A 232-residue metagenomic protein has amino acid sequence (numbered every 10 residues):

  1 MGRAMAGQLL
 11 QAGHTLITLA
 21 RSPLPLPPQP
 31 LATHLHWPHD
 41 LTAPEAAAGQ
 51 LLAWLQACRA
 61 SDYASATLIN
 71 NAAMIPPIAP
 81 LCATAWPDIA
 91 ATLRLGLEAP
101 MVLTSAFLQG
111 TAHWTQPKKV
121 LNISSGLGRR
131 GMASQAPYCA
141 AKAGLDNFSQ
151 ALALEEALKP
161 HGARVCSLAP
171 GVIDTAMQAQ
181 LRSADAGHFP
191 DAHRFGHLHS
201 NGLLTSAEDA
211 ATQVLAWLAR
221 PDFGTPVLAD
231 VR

Functional and structural regions predicted by a protein language model:
M1-T15: Canonical Rossmann dinucleotide-binding motif of NAD(H)/NADP(H)-dependent dehydrogenases/reductases, specifically
P30-E45: Rossmann-fold cofactor-recognition segment
A64, M74-A90, Q109, S134: Conserved mid-core segment of classical short-chain dehydrogenase/reductases
C82-M101, L145: Catalytic Tyr-X3-Lys loop
T84, G131-C139, A151: Active-site loop-to-helix junction immediately N-terminal to the catalytic Tyr of the SDR YXXXK motif in Rossmann-fold
T104, A141: Active-site helix of classical SDR
S125: Residue(s) in the substrate-gating loop at a strand-loop-helix junction that position the organic substrate next
A163, S167-L168, T175, S183-R232: C-terminal helical subdomain
